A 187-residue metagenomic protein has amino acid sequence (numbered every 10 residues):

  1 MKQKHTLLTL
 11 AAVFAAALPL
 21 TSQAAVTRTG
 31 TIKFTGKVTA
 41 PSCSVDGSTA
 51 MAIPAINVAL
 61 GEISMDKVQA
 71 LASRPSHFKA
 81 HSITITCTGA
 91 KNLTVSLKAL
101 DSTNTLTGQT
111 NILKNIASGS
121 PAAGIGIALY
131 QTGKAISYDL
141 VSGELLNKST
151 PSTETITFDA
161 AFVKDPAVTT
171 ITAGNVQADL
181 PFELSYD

Functional and structural regions predicted by a protein language model:
K2-T6, T21-D187: Mature extracellular/passenger domains of Gram-negative fimbrial/pilin and adhesin proteins
L10-A17: Bacterial N-terminal signal peptides
